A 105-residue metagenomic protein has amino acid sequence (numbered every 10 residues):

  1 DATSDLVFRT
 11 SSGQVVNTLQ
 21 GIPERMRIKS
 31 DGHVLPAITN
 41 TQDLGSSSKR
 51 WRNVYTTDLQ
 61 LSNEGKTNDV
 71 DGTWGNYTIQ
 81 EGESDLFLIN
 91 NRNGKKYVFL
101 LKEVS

Functional and structural regions predicted by a protein language model:
D1-V54, N76-S105: Beta-strand-rich receptor-binding modules of extracellular spikes/adhesins
T57-W74: Extracellular/surface-exposed low-complexity repeats and stalk/linker segments enriched in Gly/Pro and small polar
